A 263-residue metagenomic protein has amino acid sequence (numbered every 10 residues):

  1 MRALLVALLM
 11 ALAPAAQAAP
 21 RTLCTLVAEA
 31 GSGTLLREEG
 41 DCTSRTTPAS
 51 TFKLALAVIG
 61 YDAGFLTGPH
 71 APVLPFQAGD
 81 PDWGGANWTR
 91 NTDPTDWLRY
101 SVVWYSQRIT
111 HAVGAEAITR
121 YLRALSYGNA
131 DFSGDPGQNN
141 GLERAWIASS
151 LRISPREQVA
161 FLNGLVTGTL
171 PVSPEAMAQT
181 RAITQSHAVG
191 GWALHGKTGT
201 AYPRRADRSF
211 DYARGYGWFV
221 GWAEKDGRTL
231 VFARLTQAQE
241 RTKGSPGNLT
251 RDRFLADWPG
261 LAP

Functional and structural regions predicted by a protein language model:
M1-A7: Sec-dependent signal peptide recognition, specifically the positively charged N-region followed immediately by
L8-Q17: Hydrophobic h-region of N-terminal signal peptides that target proteins for export in Gram-negative bacteria
Q17-G40, V220-A223, R234: A short, well-structured edge-of-sheet supersecondary motif
R37-T43, R90-N91, R99-S106, G137-W146 (+2 more regions): Flexible glycine/proline-enriched surface loops and loop-helix/loop-strand junctions
C42-R45, H111-G114, V166-P263: Structured C-terminal helix/loop/strand segments within mature extracytoplasmic catalytic/sensor domains
T46-P72, W97, Q158, F232: Active-site SXXK
D62-G79, V172-M177: Short, well-structured active-site flanking segments
G85-R90, P94, T110-L165: Mid-domain, small-residue-enriched loop/turn segments at the edges of structured enzyme/sensor domains
